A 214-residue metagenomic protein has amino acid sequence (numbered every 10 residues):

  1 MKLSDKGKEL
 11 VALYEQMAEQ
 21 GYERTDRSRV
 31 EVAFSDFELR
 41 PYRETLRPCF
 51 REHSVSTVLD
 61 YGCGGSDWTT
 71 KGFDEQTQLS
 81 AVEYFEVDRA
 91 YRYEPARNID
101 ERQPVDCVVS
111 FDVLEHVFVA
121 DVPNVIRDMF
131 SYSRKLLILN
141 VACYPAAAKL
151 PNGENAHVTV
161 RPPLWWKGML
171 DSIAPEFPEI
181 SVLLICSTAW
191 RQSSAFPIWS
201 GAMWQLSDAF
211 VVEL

Functional and structural regions predicted by a protein language model:
M1-D106, P123, Y132, C143 (+2 more regions): Conserved N-terminal segment of class I S-adenosyl-L-methionine
V109: A conserved beta-strand element that flanks and buttresses the S-adenosyl-L-methionine
V113-H116: Hydrophobic adenine-recognition pocket in adenosine-nucleotide-binding enzymes
S131-L137: Conserved acidic-Pro-Pro-aromatic motif
N140: Alpha/beta-hydrolase-fold catalytic nucleophile elbow
